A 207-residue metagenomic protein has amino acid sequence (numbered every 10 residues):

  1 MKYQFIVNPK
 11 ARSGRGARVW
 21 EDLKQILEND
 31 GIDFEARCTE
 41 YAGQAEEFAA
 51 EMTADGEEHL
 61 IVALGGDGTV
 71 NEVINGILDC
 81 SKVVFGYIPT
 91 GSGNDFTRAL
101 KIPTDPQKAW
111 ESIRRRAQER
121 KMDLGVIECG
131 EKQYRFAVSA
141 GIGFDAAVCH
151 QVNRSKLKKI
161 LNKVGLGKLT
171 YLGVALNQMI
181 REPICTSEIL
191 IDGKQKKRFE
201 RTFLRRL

Functional and structural regions predicted by a protein language model:
M1-I61, Q107-W110: ATP/NTP phosphate-donor binding region
P9, L64-G66, T90: Glycine-rich beta-strand-to-loop/alpha-helix junction loops that act as flexible
W20-L23, T53, L78, N153-L157: Short, solvent-exposed amphipathic alpha-helical segments in soluble enzyme and RNA/protein-processing domains
D30, D79-R205: Catalytic core of DAGKc-family lipid kinases
E35-C38, A63, G86, V138: Active-site-adjacent beta-strand anchor residues
Y41, G65-G66, G141: Helix N-cap/beta->alpha junction signal
Q44-E47, E72-V73, D95-F96, A147: Phosphate- and divalent-cation-binding pockets in alpha/beta enzyme and binding domains that engage nucleotide-derived
T69-C80: Short Gly/Thr/Asp-enriched flexible loops that form oxyanion-binding sites at enzyme active sites
